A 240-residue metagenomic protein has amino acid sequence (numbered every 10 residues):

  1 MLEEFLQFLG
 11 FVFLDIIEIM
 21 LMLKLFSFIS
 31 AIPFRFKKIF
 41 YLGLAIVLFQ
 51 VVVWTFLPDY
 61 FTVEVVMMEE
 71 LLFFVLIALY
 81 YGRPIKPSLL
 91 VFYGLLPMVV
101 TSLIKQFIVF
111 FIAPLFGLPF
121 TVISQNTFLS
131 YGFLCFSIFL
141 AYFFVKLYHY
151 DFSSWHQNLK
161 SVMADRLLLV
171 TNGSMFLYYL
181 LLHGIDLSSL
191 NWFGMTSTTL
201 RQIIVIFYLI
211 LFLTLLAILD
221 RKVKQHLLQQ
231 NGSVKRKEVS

Functional and structural regions predicted by a protein language model:
M1-Q7: Short, strongly hydrophobic alpha-helical membrane anchors
L9-I16, I203-F207: Hydrophobic alpha-helical transmembrane segments of multi-pass membrane proteins
V12, M20-I39, V52-N172, I185-N191: Juxtamembrane segments at transmembrane-helix boundaries in multi-pass signal-transduction membrane proteins
I19-L23, L44-V47: Primarily extracytoplasmic/secreted proteins and surface-exposed domains characterized by disulfide-bonded cysteine
F40-F49, T171-Y178: Alpha-helical transmembrane segments
A141-N158, Y179-G194, I203-R236: Juxtamembrane or sensor-core-proximal signal-transducing alpha helices that couple sensory domains to cytosolic
V239-S240: Histidine-centered phosphotransfer motif of kinases
